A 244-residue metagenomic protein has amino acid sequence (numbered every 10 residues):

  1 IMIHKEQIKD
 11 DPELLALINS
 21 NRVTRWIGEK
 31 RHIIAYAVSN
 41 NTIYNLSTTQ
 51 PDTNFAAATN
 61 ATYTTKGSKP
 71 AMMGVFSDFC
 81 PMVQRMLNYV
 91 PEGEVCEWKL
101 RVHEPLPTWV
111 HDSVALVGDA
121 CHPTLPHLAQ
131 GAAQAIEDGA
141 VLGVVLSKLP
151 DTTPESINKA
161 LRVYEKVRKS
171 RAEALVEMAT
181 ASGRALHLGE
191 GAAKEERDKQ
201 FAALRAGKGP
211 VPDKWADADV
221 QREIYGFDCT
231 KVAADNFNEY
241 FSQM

Functional and structural regions predicted by a protein language model:
I1-M244: FAD-dependent flavoprotein oxygenase/oxidase catalytic domain
